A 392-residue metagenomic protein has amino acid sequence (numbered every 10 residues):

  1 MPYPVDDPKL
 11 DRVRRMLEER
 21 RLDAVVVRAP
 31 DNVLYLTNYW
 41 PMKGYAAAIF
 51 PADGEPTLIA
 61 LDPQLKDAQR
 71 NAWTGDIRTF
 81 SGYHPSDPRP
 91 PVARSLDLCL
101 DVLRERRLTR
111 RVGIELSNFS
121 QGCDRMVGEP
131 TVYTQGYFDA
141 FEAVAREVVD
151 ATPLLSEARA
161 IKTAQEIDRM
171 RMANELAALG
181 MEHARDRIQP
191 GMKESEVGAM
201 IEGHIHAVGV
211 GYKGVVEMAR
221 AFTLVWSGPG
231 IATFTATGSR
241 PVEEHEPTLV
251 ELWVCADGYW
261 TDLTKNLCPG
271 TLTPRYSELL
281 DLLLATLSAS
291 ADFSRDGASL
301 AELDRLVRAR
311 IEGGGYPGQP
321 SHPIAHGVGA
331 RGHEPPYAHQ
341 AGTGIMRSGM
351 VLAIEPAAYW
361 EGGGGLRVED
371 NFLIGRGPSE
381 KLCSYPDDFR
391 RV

Functional and structural regions predicted by a protein language model:
M1-V392: Active-site neighborhoods and metal-handling regions in enzymes and metal-associated proteins
